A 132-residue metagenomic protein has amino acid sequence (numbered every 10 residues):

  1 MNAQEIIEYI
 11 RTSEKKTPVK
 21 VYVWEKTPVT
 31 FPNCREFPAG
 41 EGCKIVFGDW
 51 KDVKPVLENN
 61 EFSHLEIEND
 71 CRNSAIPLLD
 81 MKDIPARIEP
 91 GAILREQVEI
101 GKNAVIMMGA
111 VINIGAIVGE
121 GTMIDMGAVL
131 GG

Functional and structural regions predicted by a protein language model:
M1-D83: Terminal amphipathic alpha-helical/low-complexity segments used for targeting or macromolecular assembly
K82, A86-G132: Structural signal for interior beta-strand "rungs" in well-ordered beta-sheet cores of soluble enzyme domains
